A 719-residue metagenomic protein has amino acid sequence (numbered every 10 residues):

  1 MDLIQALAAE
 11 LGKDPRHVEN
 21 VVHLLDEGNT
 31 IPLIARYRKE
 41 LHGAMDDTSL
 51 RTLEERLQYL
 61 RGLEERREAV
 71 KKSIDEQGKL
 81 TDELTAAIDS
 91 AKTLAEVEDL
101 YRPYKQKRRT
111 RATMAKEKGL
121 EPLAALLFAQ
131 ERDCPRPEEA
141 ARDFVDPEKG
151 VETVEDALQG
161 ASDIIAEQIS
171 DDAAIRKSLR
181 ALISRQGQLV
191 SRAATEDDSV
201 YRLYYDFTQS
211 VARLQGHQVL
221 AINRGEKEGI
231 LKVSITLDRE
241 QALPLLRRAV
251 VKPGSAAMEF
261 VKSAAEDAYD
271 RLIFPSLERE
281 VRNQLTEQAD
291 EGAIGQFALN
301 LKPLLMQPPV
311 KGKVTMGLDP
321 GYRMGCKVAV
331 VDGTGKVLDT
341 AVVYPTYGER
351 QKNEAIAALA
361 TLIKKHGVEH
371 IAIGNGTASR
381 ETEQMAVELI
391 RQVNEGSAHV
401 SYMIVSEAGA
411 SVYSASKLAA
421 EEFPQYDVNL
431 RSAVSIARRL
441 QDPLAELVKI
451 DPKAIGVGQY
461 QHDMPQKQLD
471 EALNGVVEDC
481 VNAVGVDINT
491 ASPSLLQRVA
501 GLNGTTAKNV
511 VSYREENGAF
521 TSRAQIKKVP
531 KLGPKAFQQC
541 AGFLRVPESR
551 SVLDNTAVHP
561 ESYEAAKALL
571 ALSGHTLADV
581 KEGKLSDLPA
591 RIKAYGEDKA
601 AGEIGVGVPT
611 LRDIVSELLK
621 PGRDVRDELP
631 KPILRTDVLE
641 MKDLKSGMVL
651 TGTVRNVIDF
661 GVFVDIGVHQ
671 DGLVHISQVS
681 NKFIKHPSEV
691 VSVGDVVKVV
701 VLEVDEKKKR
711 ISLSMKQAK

Functional and structural regions predicted by a protein language model:
M1-E19, D26: Generic start-of-chain signal for non-secretory N-termini
H23-D26, P103, M114-E117, A221-G225 (+15 more regions): Replace "in large, NTP-powered and nucleic-acid-processing enzymes" with "in large, NTP-powered factors and other
L33, S49-T52, Y59, L63-G317 (+2 more regions): Duplex nucleic acid-engaging cores and interfaces of nucleic-acid transaction enzymes
Y37-K39, F128, D238, P320 (+11 more regions): Short, ordered loop/turn segments at secondary-structure junctions
E55, R61-K79, D89, V412 (+5 more regions): Long, highly charged, low-complexity intrinsically disordered interaction regions that mediate electrostatic DNA/RNA
S73, A87, E98-Y101, G225-D238 (+4 more regions): Structured, non-catalytic alpha/beta "coupling" segments that mediate domain-domain communication and provide generic
A181-Q188, L318-Y322, G376-A378, I404-V412 (+5 more regions): A glycine-rich phosphate-binding loop feature that marks nucleotide/adenosyl-phosphate handling sites
V546-R550, D554-K719: Single-stranded RNA-binding regions, centering on S1/OB-family and related RNA-binding modules
